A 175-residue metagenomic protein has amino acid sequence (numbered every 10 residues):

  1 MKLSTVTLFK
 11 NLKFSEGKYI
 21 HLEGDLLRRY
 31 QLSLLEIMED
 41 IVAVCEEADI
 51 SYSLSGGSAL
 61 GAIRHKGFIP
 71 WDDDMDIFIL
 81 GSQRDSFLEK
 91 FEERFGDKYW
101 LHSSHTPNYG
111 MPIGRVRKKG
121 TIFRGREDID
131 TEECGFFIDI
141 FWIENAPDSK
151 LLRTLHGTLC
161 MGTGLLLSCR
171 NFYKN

Functional and structural regions predicted by a protein language model:
M1-V6, Y19-I20: Non-catalytic N-terminal targeting/anchoring module and adjacent flexible stem/linker that precedes the structured
S4-F14: Short coil-to-beta-strand
L12, K18-E46, F91-D148, G164-N175: Conserved catalytic core of two-metal-ion nucleotidyltransferases
V42-M75, R84: Active-site nucleotide-donor binding segment shared across nucleotidyl transfer reactions
F78-L80: Short hydrophobic/aromatic beta-strand micro-patches that form the beta-sheet surface supporting nucleotide- or nucleic
D85-E89: Short, conserved charged micro-motifs
S149-L155: A short secondary-structure junction signal
L155, L159-L167: Cationic, amphipathic, low-complexity alpha-helical segments enriched in hydrophobics plus arginine/proline
